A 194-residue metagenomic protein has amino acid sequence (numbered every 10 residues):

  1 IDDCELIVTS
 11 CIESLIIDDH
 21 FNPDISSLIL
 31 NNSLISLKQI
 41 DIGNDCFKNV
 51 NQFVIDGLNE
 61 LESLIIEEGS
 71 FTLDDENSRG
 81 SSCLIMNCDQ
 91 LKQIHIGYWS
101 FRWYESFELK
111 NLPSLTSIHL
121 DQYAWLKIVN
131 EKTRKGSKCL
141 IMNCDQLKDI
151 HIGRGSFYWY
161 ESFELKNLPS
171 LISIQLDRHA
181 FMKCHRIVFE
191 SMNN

Functional and structural regions predicted by a protein language model:
D3-D74, G80: LRR N-terminal entry segment and analogous cap-like coil->beta motifs
D19-F21, C46, S70, S100 (+3 more regions): Small-residue (G/S/T/A) turn/hinge positions that recur once per unit in extracellular repeat modules
K38, N59-E62, N87-H95, N111-S117 (+2 more regions): Tandem repeat domain/solenoid detector
I66-L84, L120-L140, V188: Acidic/polar low-complexity surface segments
